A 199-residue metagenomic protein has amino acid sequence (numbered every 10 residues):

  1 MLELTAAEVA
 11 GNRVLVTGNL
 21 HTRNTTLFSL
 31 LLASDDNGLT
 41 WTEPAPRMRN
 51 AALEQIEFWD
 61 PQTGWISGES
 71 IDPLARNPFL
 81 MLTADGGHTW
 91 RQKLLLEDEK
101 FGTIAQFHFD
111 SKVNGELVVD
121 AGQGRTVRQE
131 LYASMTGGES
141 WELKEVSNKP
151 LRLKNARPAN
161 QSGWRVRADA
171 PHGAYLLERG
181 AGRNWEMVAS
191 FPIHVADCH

Functional and structural regions predicted by a protein language model:
M1-H199: Residue-level hotspots at or immediately adjacent to binding/recognition sites across diverse folds
